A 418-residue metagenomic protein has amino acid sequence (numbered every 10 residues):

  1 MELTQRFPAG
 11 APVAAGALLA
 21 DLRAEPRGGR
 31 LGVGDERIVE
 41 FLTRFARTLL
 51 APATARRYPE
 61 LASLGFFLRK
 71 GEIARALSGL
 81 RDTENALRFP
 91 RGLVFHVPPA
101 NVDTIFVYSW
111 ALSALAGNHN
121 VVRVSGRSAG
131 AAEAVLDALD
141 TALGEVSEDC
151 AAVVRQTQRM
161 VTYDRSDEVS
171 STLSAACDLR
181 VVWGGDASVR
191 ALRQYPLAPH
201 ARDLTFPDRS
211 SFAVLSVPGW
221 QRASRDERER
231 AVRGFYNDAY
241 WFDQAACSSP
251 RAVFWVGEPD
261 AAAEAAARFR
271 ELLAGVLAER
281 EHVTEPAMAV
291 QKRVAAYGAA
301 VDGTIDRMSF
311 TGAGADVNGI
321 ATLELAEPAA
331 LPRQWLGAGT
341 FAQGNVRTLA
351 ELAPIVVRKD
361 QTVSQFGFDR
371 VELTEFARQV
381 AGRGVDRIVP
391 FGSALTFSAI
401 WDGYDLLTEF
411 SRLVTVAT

Functional and structural regions predicted by a protein language model:
M1-A53: N-terminal alpha-helical segment of soluble enzymes
L31, D35-V39, T43, T54-R57 (+4 more regions): Rossmann-like NAD(P) dinucleotide-binding subdomain of oxidoreductase/dehydrogenase enzymes
G92, D178, R251, Q361-T362: Conserved acidic residues
P99, V182-G185, P218, V256-E258 (+3 more regions): Structural motif
V121-R127, F254, Q365-F366, P390: Short internal beta-strands
C150-R155, T162, D203-S210, E281-K292 (+2 more regions): A generic structural motif
A187, D208-F212, G219, A252-P259 (+2 more regions): Glycine-rich beta-alpha junction loops
F242-Q361, T374-R383, I388-V416: NAD(P)-dependent aldehyde/semialdehyde dehydrogenase
